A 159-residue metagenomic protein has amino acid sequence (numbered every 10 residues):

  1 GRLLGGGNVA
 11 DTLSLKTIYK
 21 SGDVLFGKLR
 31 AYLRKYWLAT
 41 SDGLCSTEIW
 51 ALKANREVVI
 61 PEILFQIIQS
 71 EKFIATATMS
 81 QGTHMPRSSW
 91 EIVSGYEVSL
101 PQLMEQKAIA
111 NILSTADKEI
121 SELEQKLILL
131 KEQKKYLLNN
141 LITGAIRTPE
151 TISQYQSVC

Functional and structural regions predicted by a protein language model:
G1-S21, A39, C159: Sequence-specific dsDNA recognition surfaces
L15-E71: A short beta-sheet element
I18, V58, I74, K126 (+1 more regions): Long, compositionally biased, intrinsically disordered segments
L29, L44-W50, Q81-M104: A short glycine-rich beta-alpha junction/loop motif
Y36, M85-S88, I146-T148: Short clusters of hydrophobic/aromatic residues that line enzyme substrate/ligand-binding pockets
E97-C159: Amphipathic alpha-helical coiled-coil/heptad-repeat segments
